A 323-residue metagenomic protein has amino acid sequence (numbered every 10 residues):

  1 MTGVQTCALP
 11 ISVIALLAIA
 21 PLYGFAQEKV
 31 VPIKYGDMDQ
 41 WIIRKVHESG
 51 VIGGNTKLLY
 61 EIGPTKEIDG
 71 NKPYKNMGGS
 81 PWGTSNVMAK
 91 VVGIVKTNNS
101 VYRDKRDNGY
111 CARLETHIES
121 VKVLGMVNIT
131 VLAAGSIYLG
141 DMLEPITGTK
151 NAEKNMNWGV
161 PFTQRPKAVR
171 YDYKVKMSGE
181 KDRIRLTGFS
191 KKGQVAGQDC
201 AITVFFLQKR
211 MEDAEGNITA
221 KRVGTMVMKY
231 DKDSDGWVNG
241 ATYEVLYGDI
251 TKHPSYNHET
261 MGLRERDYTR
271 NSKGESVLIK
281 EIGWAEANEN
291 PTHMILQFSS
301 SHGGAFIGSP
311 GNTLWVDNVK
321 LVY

Functional and structural regions predicted by a protein language model:
T2-L9: Short, small-residue-biased leader/transition segments that mark boundaries at the very start of proteins
P10-L16: Sec-dependent N-terminal signal peptides
L16-F25: Hydrophobic h-region of N-terminal signal peptides that target proteins for export in Gram-negative bacteria
Q27-Q164, A196-G248, E259-V322: Aromatic (Trp/Tyr/Phe) and Gly/Pro-enriched flexible surface segments
R165-V175: A short beta-strand element within beta-rich, extracytoplasmic domains of secreted/secretory-pathway proteins
V175-D182, G193-Q198, A305: Extended, low-complexity, turn-rich repeat/linker tracts enriched in Gly/Pro/Ser/Thr and Asp/Glu that occur
S178-R185, D213-E215: Short, solvent-exposed secondary-structure capping/transition elements
K181, I250-H258: Substrate-binding/catalytic groove segments of enzymes that remodel or degrade extracellular structural polymers
